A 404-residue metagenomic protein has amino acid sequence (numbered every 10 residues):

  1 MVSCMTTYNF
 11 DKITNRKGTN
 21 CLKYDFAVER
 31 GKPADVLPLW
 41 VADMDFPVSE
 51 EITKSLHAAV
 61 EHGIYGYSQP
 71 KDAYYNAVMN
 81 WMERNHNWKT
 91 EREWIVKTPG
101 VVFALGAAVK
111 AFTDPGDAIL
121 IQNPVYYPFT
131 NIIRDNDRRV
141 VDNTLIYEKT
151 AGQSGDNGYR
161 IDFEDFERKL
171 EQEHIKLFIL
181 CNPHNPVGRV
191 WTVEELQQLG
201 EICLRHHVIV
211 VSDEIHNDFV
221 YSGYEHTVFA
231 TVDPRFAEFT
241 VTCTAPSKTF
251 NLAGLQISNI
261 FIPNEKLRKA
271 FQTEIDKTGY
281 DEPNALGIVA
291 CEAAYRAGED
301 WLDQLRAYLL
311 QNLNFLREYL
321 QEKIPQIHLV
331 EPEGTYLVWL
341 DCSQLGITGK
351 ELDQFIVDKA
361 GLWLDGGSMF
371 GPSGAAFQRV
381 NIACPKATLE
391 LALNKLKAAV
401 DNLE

Functional and structural regions predicted by a protein language model:
V2-C4, Y8, G31-L37, A42-A58 (+2 more regions): PLP-dependent class I/II
S3-T19: N-terminal glycine-/charge-rich "phosphate-binding" loop or analogous flexible N-terminal tail
I13, Y65-Y67, F229: Short clusters of hydrophobic/aromatic residues that line enzyme substrate/ligand-binding pockets
K17-A34: An N-terminal-biased, well-structured beta-alpha scaffold segment characteristic of Rossmann-like dinucleotide-binding
P38-D43, H57-Y75: A glycine-/small-polar-enriched, mobile loop at the entrance of the PLP active site in fold-type I
G63-D72, V78, I161, E292 (+1 more regions): Short secondary-structure boundary segments
G66-P99: Conserved N-terminal alpha-helix of the aminotransferase class I/II PLP-enzyme fold
